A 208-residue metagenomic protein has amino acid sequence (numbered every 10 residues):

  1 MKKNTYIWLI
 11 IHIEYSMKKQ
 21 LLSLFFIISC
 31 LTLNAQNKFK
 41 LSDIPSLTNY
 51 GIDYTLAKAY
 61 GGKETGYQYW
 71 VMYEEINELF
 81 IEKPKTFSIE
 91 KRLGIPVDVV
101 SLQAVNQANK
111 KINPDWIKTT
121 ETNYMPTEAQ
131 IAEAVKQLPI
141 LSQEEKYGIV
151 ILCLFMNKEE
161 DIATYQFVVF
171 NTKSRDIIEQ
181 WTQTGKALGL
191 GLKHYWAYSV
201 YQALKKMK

Functional and structural regions predicted by a protein language model:
M1-F39: Bacterial Sec-dependent N-terminal signal peptides
A35-K118: A structural "domain/chain start" motif
N37-E64, M125-E144, M156-K208: C-terminal/domain-edge helix-coil "capping" segments
Q103-F155: Surface-exposed, polar helix/loop patches in the mature regions of secreted/periplasmic/lumenal proteins that form
